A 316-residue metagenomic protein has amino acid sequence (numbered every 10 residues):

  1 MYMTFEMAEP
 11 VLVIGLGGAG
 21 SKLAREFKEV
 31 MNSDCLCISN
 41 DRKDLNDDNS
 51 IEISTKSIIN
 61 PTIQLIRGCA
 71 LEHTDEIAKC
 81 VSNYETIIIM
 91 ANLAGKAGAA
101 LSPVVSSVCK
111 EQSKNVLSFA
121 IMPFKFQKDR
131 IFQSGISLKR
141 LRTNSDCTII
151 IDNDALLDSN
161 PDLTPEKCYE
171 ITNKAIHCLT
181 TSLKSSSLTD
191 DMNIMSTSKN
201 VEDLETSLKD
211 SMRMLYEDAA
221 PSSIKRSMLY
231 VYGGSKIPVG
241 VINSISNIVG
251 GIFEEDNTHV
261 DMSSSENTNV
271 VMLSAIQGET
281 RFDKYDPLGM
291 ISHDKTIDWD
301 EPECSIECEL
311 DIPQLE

Functional and structural regions predicted by a protein language model:
M1-E316: Tubulin/FtsZ superfamily GTPase core signature
